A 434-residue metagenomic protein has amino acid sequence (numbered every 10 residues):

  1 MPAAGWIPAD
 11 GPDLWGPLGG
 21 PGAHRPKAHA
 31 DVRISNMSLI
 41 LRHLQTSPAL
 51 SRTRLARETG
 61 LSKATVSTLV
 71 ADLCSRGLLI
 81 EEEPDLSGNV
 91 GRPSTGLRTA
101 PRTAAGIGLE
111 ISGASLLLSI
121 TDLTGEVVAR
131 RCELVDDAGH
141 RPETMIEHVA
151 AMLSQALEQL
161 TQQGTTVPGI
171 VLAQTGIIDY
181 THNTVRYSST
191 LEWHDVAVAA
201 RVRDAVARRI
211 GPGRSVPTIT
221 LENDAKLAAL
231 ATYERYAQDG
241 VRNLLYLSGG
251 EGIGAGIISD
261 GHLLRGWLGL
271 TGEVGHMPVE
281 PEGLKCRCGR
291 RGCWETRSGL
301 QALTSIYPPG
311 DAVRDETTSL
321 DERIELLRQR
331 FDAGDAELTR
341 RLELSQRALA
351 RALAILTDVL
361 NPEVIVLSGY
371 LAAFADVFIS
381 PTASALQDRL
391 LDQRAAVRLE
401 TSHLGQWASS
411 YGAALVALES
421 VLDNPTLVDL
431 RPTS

Functional and structural regions predicted by a protein language model:
M1-T166, I210-G211, A237, R290 (+1 more regions): ATP-binding/phosphotransfer module of carbohydrate and carboxylate kinases, centering on a glycine-rich
G108, L123, T166-A173, I177-A302 (+2 more regions): Phosphate-binding/catalytic loop of phosphoryl-transfer enzymes
